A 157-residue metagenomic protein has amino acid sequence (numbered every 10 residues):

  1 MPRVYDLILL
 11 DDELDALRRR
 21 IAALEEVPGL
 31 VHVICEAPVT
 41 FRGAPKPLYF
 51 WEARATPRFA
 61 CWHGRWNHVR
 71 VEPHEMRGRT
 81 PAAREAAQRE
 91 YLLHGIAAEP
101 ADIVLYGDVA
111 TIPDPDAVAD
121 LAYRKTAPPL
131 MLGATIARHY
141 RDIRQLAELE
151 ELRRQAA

Functional and structural regions predicted by a protein language model:
M1-E26: N-proximal low-complexity "stem/linker" segments adjacent to membrane-targeting elements
R3-Y5, V31, I103-L105: Structural motif
V4, L30, G64-N67, P129: Short, conserved active-site loop motifs that form the nucleotide-linked donor/cofactor pocket
D12-L14, T40, H74-M76, A137-R138: Surface-exposed, flexible loop/turn segments at secondary-structure boundaries
A16-I21, G43-K46, T80, P113-A122 (+1 more regions): A short acidic (Asp/Glu
V33-A37: Short internal beta-strands
P38-Y106, D114-D116: Active-site-proximal specificity loops/subdomain of glycosyltransferases
T111-A157: Conserved catalytic core of nucleotide-sugar-dependent glycosyltransferases
